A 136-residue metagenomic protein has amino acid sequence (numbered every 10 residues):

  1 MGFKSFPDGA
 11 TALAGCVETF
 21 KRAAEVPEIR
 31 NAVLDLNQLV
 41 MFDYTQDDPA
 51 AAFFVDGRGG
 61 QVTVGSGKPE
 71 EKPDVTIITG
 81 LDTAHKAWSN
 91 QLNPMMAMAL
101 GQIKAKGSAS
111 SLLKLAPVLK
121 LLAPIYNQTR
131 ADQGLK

Functional and structural regions predicted by a protein language model:
M1-K136: Feature captures hydrophobic
